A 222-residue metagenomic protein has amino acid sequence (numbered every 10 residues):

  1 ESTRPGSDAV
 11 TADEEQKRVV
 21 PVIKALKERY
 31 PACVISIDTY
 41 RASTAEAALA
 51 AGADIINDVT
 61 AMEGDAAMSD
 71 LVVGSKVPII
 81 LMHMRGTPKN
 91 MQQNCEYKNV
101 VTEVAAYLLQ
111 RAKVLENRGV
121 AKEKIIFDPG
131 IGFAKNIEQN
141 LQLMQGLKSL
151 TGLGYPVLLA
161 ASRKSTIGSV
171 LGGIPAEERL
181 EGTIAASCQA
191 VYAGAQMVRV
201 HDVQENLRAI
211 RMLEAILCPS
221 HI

Functional and structural regions predicted by a protein language model:
T3-R29, V34, T39-S43, L49-A50 (+3 more regions): Active-site-adjacent loop and "lid" segments of alpha/beta metabolic enzymes
I131: Active-site metal-binding loops of divalent metal-dependent hydrolases
